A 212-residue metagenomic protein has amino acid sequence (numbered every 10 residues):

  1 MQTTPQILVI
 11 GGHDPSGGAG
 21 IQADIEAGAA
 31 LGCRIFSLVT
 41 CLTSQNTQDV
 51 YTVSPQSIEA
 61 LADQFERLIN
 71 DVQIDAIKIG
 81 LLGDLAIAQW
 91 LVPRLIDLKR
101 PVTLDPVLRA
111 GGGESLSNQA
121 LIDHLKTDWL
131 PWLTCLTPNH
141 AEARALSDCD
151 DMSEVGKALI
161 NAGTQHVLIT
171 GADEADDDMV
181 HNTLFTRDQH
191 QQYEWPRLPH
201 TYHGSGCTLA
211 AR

Functional and structural regions predicted by a protein language model:
Q2-V9, I21-G111: Conserved N-terminal subdomain of the carbohydrate kinase-like
V9-Q22, A211: N-terminal beta1-alpha1 ligand-phosphate binding loop
I10-S16, H190-G204: Short pre-catalytic strand/loop immediately N-terminal to key active-site residues, enriched for Gly-Thr
H13, I79-G80, E114, Y202: Glycine- and other small-residue-rich loops at beta-strand/loop junctions that grip anionic moieties
D49-P55, E114-Q119, L198-P199: Short glycine-enriched, charge-decorated loop/helix-capping segments at active-site entrances that position
I74-A76, T103-G111, T137-R144, I169 (+1 more regions): Short beta-strands and strand-loop turn motifs
Q119-H190: Conserved phosphate/ATP/ADP-binding segment of small-molecule kinases
R144-A145, P199-R212: Short, small-residue alpha-helix embedded
